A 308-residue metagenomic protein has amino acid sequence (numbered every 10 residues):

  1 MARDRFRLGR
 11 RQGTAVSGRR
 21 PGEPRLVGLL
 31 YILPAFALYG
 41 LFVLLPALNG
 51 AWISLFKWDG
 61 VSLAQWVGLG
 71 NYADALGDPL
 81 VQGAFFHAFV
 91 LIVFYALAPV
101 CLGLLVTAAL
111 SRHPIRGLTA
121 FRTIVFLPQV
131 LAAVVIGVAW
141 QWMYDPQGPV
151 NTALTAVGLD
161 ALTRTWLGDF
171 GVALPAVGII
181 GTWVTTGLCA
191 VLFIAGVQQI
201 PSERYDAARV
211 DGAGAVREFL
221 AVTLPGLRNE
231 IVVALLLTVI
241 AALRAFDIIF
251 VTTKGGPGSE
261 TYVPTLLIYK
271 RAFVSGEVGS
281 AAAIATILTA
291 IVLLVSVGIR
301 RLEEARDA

Functional and structural regions predicted by a protein language model:
M1-E23: Short, Lys/Arg-rich, polar N-terminal cytosolic tail immediately upstream of the first transmembrane signal-anchor
P24-A308: A structural signal for multi-pass alpha-helical bundles of membrane permease subunits that mediate small-molecule
